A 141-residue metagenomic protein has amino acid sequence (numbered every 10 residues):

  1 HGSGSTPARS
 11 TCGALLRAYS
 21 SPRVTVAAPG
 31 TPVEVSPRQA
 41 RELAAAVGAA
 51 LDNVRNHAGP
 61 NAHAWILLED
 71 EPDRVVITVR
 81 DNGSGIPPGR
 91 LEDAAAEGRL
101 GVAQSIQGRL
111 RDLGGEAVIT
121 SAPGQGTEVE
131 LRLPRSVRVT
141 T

Functional and structural regions predicted by a protein language model:
G2-V47, L51, R55, L110: Helix-loop-beta hinge of the Bergerat
G48, E92-A122: ATP phosphate-binding glycine-rich loop and adjacent ATP-lid/helix-beta elements within ATP-binding kinase/ATPase
A58-A62, S121: A short, flexible helix-to-loop-to-beta junction within the catalytic ATP-binding CA
N61-D73: Short beta-strand/loop element within the Bergerat-fold HATPase_c
A64, E128-V129, L133: Hydrophobic core positions in the C-terminal catalytic ATP-binding module
E69, T120-G126, P134: A short beta-strand-to-loop micro-motif at the C-terminal edge of the catalytic HATPase_c
R74, G85-P87, P123-E130: Glycine-rich nucleotide-binding loop
D81: Acidic ATP/Mg2+-coordinating residue in the GHKL
